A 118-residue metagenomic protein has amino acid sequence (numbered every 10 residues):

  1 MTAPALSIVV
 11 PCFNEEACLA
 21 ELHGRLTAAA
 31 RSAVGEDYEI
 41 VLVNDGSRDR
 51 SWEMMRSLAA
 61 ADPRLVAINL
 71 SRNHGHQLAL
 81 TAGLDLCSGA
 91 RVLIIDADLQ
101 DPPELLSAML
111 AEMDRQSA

Functional and structural regions predicted by a protein language model:
M1-A118: Structured catalytic core of nucleotide-sugar glycosyltransferases
